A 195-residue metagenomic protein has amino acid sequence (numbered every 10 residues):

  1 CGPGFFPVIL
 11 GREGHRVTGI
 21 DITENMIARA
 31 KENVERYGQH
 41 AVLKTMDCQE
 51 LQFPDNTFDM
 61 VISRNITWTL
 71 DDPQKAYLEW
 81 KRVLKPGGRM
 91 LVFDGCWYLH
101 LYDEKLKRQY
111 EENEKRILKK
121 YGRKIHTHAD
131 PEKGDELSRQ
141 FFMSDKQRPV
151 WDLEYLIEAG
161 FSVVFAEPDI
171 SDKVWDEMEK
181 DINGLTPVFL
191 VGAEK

Functional and structural regions predicted by a protein language model:
P3-E50: Class I SAM-dependent methyltransferase SAM/SAH-binding core
Q49-M60: A short acidic, Gly/Pro-enriched loop at the edge of an enzyme's catalytic core that lines a small-molecule cofactor
M60-P73: A short SAM/SAH-binding and catalytic strip from SAM-dependent methyltransferases
Q74-P86: A short glycine-rich, Lys/Arg-flanked "PGG" loop and its adjoining helix->strand segment in the class I
R89-K124, H128: Conserved class I S-adenosyl-L-methionine
I125-F142: Short, glycine-/aromatic-enriched active-site segment of Class I SAM-dependent methyltransferases
F142-E167: Short alpha-helix
A159, D176-K195: Core SAM-dependent methyltransferase catalytic element
